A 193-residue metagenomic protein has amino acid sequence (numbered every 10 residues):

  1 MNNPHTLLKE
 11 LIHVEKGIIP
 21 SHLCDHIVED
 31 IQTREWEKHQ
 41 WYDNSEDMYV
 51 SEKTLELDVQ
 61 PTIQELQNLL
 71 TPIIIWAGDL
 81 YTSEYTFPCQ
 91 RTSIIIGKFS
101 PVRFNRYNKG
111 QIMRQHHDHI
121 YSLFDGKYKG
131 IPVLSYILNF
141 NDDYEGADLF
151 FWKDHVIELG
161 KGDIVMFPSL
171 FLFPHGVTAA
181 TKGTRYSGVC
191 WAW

Functional and structural regions predicted by a protein language model:
M1-I164, L172-W193: Fe(II)/2-oxoglutarate oxygenase catalytic core
